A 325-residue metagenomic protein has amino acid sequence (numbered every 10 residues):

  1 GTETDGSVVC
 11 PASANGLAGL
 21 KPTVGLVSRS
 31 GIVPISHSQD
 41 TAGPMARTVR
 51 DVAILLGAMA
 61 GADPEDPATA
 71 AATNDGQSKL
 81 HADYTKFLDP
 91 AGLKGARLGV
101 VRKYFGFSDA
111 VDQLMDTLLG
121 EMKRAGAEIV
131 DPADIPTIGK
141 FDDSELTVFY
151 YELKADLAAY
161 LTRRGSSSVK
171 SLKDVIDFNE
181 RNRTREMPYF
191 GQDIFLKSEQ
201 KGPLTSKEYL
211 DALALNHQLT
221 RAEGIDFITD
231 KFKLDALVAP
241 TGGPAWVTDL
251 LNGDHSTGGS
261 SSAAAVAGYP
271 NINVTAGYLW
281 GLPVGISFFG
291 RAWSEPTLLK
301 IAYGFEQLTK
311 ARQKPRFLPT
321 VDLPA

Functional and structural regions predicted by a protein language model:
G1, C10-S13, D112, F141 (+2 more regions): Short, solvent-exposed loop/turn and secondary-structure capping segments
T2-R102, D116-T117, E121-R124, T162 (+1 more regions): Structural helix-boundary/capping segments
A12, G31, M59-D63, R102 (+8 more regions): Sec/Tat-exported extracytoplasmic proteins
K86-K103, Y151-R221, D226, T275-P283: Short helix-loop capping/hinge segments that flank enzyme active sites or metal/cofactor-binding pockets
S108-L114: Glycine- and acidic-residue-enriched helix-capping/strand-helix junction motifs
V111, E152, D193-A325: Glycine-rich, small-residue loops and helix-cap segments that act as flexible hinges at active-site edges
A127-S144: Short connector loops at secondary-structure junctions
K140-D156, L251: Charged, often glycine-rich, active-site loop that binds/positions anionic groups
